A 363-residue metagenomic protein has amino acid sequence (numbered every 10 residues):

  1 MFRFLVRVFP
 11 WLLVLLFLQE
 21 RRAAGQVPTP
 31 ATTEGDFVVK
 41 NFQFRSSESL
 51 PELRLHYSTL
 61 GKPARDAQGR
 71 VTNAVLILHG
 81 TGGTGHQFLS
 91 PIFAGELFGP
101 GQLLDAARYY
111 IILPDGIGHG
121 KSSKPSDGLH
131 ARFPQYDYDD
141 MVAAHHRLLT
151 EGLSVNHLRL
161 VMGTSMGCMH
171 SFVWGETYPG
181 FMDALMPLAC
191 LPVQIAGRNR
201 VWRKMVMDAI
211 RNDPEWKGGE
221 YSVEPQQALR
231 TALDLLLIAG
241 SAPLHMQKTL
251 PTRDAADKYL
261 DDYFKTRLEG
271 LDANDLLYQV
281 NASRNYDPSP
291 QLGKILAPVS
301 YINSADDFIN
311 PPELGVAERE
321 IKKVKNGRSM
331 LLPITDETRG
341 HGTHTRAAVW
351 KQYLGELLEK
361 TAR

Functional and structural regions predicted by a protein language model:
S58-D127: N-terminal cap/lid subdomain of alpha/beta-hydrolase-fold enzymes
D139-R159: Conserved acidic catalytic loop of the alpha/beta-hydrolase fold
H157-A196: Conserved hydrolase catalytic core segment
F181-T266: Alpha/beta-hydrolase-fold enzymes
D275-Q291: Active-site nucleophile elbow and catalytic-triad environment of alpha/beta-hydrolase enzymes
I295, Y301-N303: Short beta-strand/loop motif that positions the catalytic acidic residue of the alpha/beta-hydrolase fold
F308-G315: Conserved alpha/beta-hydrolase "acid-adjacent" motif
G327-R363: Catalytic active-site module of serine/aspartate enzymes centered on a nucleophile-bearing elbow/loop
